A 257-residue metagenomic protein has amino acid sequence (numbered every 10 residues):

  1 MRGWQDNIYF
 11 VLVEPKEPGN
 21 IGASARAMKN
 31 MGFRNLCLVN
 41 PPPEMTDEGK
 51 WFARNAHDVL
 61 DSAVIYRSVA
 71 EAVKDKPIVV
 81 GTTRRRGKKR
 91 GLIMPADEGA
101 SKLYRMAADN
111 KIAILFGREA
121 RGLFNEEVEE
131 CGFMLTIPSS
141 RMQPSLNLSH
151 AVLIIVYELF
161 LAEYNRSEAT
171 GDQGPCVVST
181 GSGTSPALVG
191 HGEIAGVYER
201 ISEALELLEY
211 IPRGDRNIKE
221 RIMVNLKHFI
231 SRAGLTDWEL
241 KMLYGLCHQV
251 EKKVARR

Functional and structural regions predicted by a protein language model:
M1-R257: Post-transcriptional modification and biogenesis factors for structured RNAs of the translation apparatus
